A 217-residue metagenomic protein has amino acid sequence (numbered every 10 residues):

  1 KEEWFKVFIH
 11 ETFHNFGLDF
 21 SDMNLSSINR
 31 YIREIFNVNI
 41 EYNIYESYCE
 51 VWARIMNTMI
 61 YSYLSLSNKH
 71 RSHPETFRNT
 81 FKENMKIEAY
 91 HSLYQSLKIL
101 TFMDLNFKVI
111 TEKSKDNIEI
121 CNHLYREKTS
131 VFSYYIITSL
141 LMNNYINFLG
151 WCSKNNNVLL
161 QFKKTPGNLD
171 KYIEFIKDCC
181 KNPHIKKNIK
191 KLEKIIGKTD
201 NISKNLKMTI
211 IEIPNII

Functional and structural regions predicted by a protein language model:
K1-E2: Basic/hydrophobic alpha-helical interface regions
K6-D19, A53: Active-site recognition of the HExxH zinc-binding catalytic motif
K6-F8, D22-L25, N57, S65-H70 (+4 more regions): An almost-null, non-specific background feature that weakly reflects generic protein context rather than any particular
T12, F16, M56-I60, S139: Generic structural signal for hydrophobic core residues of well-folded globular domains
S21, L25-H91: Post-HExxH zinc-binding segment in Zn-dependent metallohydrolases
T76-I217: Pan-zinc metallopeptidase signature
